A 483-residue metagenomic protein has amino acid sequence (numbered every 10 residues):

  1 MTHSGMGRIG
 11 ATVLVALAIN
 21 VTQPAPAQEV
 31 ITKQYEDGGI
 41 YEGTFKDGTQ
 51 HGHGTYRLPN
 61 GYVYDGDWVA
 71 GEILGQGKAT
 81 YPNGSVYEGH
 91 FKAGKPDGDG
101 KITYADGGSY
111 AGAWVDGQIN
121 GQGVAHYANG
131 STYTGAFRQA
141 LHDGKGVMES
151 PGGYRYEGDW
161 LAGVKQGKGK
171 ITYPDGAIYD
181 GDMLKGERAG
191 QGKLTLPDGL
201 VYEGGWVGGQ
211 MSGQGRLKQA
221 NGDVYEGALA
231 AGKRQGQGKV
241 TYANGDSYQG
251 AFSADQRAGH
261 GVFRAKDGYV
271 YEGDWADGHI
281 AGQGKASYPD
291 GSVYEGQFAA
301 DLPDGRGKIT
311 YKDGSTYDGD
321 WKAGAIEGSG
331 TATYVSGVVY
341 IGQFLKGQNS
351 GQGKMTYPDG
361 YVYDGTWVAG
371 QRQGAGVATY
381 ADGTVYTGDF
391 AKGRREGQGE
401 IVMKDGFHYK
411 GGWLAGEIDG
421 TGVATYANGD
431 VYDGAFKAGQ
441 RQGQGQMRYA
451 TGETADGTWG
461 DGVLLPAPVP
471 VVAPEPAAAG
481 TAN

Functional and structural regions predicted by a protein language model:
M1-A11: Bacterial N-terminal signal peptides that target proteins for export
G10-N20: Bacterial N-terminal signal peptides
T22-A27: Sec/Tat signal peptide C-region and signal peptidase I cleavage site
V30-T44: An edge-strand/N-cap motif at the start of beta-rich repeat modules
I40-H51, V63-L74, Y87-D97, S109-I119 (+15 more regions): Conserved anchor residues at repeat-unit boundaries in beta-strand-based tandem repeats, strongest for the MORN repeat
T55-L58, D65, K78-Y81, E88 (+30 more regions): Short beta-strand elements of solenoid repeat domains
V463-N483: Compositionally biased, proline/threonine/alanine/serine-rich low-complexity intrinsically disordered stretches
